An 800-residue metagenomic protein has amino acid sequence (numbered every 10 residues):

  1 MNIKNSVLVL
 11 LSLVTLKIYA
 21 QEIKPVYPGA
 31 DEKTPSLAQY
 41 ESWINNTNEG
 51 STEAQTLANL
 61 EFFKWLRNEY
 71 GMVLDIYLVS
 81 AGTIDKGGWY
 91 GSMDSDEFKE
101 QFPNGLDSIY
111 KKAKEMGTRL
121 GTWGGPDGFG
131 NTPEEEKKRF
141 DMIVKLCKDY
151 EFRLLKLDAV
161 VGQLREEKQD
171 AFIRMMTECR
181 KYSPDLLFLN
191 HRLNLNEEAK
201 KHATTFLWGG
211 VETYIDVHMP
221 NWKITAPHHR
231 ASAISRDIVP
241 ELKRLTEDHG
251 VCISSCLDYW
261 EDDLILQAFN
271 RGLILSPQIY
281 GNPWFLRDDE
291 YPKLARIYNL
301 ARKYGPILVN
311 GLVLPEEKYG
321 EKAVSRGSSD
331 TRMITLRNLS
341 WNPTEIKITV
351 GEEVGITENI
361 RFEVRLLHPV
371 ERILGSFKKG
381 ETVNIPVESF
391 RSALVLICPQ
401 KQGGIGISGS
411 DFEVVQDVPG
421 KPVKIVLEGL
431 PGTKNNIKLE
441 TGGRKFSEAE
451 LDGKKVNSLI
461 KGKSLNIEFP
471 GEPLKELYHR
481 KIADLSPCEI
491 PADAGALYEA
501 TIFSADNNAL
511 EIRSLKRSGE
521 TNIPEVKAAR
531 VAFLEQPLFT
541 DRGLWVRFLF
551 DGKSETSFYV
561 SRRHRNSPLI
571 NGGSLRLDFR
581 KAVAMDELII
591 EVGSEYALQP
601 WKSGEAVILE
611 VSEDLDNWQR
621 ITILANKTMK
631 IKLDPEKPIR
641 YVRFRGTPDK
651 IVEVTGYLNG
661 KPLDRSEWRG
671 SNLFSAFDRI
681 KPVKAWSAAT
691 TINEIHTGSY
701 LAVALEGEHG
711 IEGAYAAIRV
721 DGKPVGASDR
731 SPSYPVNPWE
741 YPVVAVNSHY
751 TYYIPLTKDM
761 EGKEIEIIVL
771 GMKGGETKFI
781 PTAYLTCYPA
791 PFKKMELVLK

Functional and structural regions predicted by a protein language model:
L11-I18: Hydrophobic h-region of N-terminal signal peptides that target proteins for export in Gram-negative bacteria
Y19-G121, D127, K137, N282-E316 (+11 more regions): Conserved structural scaffold segments of CAZyme catalytic domains across common CAZy folds
A20, S557-N617, I631-S675, V725: Aromatic, loop-rich ligand-recognition surfaces of beta-strand-rich domains
Q21, M176-T177, Y182-R372, T382-L394: Active-site-proximal substrate-binding groove within the catalytic cores of carbohydrate-active enzymes
V73-E261, V652-G656: Aromatic- and carboxylate-enriched substrate-binding clefts and catalytic-loop regions of carbohydrate-active enzymes
S235, L497-S504, S514, G573-L577 (+4 more regions): A short beta-strand element within beta-rich, extracytoplasmic domains of secreted/secretory-pathway proteins
K318-V324, D330, Y559-A582, M629 (+2 more regions): Short beta-strands within extracellular/lumenal beta-sheet-rich domains
L336-V531, E535-E555, M585, E591 (+6 more regions): C-terminal beta-sandwich/jelly-roll accessory domains of carbohydrate-active enzymes
